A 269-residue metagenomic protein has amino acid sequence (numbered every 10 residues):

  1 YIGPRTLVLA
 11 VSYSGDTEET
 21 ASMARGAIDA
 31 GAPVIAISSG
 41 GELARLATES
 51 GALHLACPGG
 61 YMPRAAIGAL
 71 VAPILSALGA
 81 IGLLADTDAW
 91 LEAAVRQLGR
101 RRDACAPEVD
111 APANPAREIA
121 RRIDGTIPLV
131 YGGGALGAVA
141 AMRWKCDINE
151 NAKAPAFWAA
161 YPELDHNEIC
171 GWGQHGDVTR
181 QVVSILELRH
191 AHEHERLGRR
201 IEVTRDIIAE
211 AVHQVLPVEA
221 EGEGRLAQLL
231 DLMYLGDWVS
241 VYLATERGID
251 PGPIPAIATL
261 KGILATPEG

Functional and structural regions predicted by a protein language model:
Y1-R101, R121, H190-V212: Glycine-rich phosphate-binding loops that contact phosphosugars or nucleotide phosphates
L9, I35-I37, L53-L55, L129-Y131 (+3 more regions): Hydrophobic/aromatic beta-strand patches that form the interior of the parallel beta-sheet core in alpha/beta enzyme
Y61, G79-V182, L264, G269: Active-site phosphate/pyrophosphate-binding segments
Y61-A65, L164-H166, G222-A227: A short acidic, often aromatic-flanked loop/helix-cap motif at beta-alpha or helix-coil junctions that lines enzyme
A66-P73, A140, W144, R200 (+2 more regions): Catalytic-loop motifs flanking and including active-site residues across diverse enzymes
A77-T87, A152-K153, S240-P253: Short helix-capping/linker segments at secondary-structure and domain boundaries
I169-P255: C-terminal active-site/capping subdomain that shapes the small-molecule cofactor and substrate pocket of enzyme
P251-G269: Short, small/acidic-rich helices and loops at N termini and domain boundaries of DNA replication/processing enzymes
